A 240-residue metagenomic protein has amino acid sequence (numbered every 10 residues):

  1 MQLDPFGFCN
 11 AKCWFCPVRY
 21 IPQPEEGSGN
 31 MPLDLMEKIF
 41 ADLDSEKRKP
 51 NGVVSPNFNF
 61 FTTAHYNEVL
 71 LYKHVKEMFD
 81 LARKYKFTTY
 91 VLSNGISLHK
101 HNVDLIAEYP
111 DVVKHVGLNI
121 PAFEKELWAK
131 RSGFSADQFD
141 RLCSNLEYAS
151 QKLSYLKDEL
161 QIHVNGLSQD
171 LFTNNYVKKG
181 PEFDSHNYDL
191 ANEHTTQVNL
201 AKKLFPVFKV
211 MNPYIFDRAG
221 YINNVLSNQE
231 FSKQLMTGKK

Functional and structural regions predicted by a protein language model:
M1-H115, K130-D140: Conserved alpha-helical substructure of the radical SAM core
D4, R19-G27, Y109-K240: Radical SAM enzyme [4Fe-4S]-AdoMet core and its adjacent flexible, acidic and glycine-rich loops/tails across
